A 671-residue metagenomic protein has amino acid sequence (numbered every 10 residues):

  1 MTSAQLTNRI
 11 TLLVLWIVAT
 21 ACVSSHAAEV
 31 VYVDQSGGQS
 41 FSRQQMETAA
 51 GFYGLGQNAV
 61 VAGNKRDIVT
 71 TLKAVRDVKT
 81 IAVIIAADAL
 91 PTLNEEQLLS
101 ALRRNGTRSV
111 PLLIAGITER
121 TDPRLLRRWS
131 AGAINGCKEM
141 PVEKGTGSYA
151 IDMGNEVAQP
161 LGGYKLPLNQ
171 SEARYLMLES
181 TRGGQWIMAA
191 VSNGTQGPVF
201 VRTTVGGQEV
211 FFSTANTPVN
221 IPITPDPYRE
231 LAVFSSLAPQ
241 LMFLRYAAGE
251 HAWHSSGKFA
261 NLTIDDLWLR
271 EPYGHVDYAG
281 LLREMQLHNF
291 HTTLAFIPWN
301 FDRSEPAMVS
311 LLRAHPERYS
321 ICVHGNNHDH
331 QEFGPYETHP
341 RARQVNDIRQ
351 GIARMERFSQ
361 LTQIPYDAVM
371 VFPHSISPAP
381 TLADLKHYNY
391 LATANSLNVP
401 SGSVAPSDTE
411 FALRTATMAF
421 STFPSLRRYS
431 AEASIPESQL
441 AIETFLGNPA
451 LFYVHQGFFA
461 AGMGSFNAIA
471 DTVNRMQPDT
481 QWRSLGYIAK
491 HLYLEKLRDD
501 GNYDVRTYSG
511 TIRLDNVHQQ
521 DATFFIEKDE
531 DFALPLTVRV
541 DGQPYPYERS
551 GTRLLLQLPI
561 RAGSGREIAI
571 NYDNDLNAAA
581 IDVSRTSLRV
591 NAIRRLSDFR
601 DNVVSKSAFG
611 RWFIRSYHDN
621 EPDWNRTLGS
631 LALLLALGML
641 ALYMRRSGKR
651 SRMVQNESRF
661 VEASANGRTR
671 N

Functional and structural regions predicted by a protein language model:
S24-T80, M285, L294: Aromatic-Pro/Gly-enriched surface loop or interdomain linker that acts as a lid/target-recognition segment
E29-V30, Q44-Q45, A49-F52, T80 (+1 more regions): A glycine-centered loop/beta-turn motif at secondary-structure junctions
Y32-Q35, V75-A133, C137, G207 (+1 more regions): Short alpha-beta junction capping motif
A59, L241-S256, G280-N300, Y390-E410 (+1 more regions): C-terminal domain-boundary segment and adjacent tail
R108, L113-S130, N135-P141, N289-L385 (+2 more regions): Metal-dependent polysaccharide deacetylase catalytic core of the NodB/CE4 family, i.e., the active-site-bearing domain
I114-N193, R506-Y508, H518-Q520: An acidic, glycine-rich "communication" segment
Y228-R318, Y366-D367, H374: Active-site beta->alpha N-cap acidic-glycine motif
A247-V276, L361-V371, S375-A379, Y388 (+1 more regions): Catalytic grooves of carbohydrate-active enzymes
